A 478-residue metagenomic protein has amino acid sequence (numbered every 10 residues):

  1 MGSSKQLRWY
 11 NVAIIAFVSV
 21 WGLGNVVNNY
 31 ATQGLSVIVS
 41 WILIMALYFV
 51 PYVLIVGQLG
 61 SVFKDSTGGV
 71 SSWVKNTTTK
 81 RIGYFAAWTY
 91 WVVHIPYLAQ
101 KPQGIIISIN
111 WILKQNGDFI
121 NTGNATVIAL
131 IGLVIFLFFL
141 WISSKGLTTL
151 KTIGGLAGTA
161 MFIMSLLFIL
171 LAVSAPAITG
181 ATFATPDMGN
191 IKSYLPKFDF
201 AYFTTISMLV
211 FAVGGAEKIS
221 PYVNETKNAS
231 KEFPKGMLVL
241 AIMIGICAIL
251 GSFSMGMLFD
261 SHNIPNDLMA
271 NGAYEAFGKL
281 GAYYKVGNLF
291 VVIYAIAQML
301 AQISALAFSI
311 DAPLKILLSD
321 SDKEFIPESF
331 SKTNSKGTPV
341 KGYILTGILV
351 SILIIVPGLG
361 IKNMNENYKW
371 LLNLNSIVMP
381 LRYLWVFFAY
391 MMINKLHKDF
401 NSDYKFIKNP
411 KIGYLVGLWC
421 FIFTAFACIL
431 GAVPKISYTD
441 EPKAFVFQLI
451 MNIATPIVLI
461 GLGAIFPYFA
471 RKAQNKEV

Functional and structural regions predicted by a protein language model:
M1-V39, L43, F49-G57, S61-D65 (+2 more regions): Membrane-interface "cap" regions at the ends of multi-pass membrane proteins
G2-S3, R8, T333-K336, Y383-V433 (+1 more regions): C-terminal membrane-solvent junction of multi-pass transporters and transport-like membrane proteins
S4-V12, A129, K227-S230, V239-I244 (+2 more regions): Loop-to-transmembrane helix boundary motifs in multi-pass membrane proteins
G24-T32, I44, L170, S174-A175 (+3 more regions): A generic transmembrane alpha-helix motif of multi-pass inner-membrane proteins
I38-V39, G123-T126, G155-V292, D440: Helix-loop-helix junctions that connect adjacent transmembrane segments in multi-pass membrane transporters
P51-Q58, S66-G132, Q302-K315, N373 (+1 more regions): Hydrophobic transmembrane alpha-helices that form the core helical bundles of multi-pass secondary transporters
S72-W73, T79, G236-A307, I326-L371 (+1 more regions): TM-loop-TM module centered on a large, flexible mid-protein loop between adjacent transmembrane helices in multi-pass
A129-I178, T182-F183, G214, M237-I242 (+2 more regions): Membrane-interface loop-to-helix entry segments
